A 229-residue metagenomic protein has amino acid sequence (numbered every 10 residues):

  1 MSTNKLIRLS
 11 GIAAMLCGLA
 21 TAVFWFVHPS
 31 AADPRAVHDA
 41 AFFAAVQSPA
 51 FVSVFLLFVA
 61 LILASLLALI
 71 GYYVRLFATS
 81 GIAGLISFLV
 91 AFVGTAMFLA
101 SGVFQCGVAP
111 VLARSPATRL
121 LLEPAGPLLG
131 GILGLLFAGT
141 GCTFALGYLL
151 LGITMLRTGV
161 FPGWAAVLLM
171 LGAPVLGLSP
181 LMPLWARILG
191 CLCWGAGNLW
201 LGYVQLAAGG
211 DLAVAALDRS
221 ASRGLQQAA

Functional and structural regions predicted by a protein language model:
M1-A229: Hydrophobic, aromatic-enriched alpha-helical segments typical of multi-pass transmembrane helices
